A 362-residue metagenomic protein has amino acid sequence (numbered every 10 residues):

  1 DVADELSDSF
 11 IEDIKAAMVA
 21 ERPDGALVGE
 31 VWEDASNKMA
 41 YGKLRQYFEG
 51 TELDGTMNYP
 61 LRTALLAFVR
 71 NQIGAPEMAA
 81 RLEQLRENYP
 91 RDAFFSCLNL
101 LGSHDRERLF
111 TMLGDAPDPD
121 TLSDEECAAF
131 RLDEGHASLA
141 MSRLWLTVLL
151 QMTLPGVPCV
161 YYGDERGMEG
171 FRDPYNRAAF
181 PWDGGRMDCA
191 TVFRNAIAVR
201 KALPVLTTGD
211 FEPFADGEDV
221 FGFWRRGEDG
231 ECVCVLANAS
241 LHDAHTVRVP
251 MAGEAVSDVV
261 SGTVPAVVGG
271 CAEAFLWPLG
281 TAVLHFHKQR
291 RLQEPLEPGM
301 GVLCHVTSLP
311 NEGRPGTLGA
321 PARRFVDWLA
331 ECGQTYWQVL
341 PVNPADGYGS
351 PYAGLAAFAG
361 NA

Functional and structural regions predicted by a protein language model:
D1-E5, L65-A75, A128-L139, A179-D183 (+1 more regions): The substrate-binding groove and active-site-proximal loops of carbohydrate-active enzymes, especially glycoside
V2-C97, L150, G167-N195, P204 (+3 more regions): Active-site-proximal helices and loops of the catalytic beta/alpha 8
A3-K38, A196, P295-A362: Acidic/aromatic-lined carbohydrate-recognition and catalytic surfaces of CAZymes acting on diverse glycans
G29, N99, C234-L236: Structural beta-sheet core signal
K43-F48, A140-M141, W145, T153-V160 (+1 more regions): Carbohydrate-interacting/catalytic domains
P60-A64, L101-S103, L303-T307: Short loop/turn segments at strand-loop or loop-helix junctions that form parts of catalytic or ligand-binding pockets
P76-A79, E83-L85, P119-L144, A202: Aromatic-anchored helix/helix-loop segment that forms the rim or "lid" of small-molecule/cofactor binding pockets
M78, L82-D124: Aromatic-lined glycan-binding groove of carbohydrate-active enzymes
